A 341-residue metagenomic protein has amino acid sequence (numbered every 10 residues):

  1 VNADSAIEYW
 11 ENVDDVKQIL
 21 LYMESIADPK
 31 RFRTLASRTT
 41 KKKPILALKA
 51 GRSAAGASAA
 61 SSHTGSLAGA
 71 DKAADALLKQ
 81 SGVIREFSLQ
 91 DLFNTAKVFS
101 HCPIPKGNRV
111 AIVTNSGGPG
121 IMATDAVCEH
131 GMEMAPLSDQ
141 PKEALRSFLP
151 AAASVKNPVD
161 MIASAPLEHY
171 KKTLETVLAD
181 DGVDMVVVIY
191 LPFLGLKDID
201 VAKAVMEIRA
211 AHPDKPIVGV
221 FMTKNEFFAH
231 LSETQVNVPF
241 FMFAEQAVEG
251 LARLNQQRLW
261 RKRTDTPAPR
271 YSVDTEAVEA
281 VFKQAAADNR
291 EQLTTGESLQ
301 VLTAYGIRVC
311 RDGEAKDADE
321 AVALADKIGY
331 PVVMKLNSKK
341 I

Functional and structural regions predicted by a protein language model:
V1-I341: Catalytic-core regions of core metabolic enzymes, especially those transforming organic acids/acyl-group intermediates
